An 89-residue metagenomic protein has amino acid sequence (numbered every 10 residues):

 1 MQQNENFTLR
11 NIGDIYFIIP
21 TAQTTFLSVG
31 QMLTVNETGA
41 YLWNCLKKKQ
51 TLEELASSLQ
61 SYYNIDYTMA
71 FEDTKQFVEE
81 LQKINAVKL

Functional and structural regions predicted by a protein language model:
M1-N44: Acidic, low-complexity/disordered tracts enriched in E/D and polar residues
Q31-L89: Long, charge-rich, low-complexity alpha-helical segments
